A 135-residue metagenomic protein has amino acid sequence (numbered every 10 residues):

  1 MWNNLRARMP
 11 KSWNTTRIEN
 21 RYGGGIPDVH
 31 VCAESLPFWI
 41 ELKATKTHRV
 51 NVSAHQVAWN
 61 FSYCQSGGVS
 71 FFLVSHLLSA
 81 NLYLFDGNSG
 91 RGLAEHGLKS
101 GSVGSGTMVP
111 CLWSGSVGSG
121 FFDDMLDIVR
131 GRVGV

Functional and structural regions predicted by a protein language model:
M1-N20: Acidic-basic catalytic patches of nuclease active cores, encompassing PD-(D/E)XK and other metal-cofactor nuclease
W13, V31, Q65-G68: Phosphate/NTP-binding elements of NTP-utilizing enzymes
G25: Beta-rich catalytic cores
V29-V31, L36-K46: Conserved catalytic cores of phosphodiester-cleaving nucleases, focusing on short active-site segments
K46-V57: Active-site-adjacent loop/helix micro-motif of nuclease/hydrolase catalytic cores
C64-R91: Nucleic-acid nuclease catalytic cores
V103-V135: Charged phosphate-binding loop/patch that engages nucleotide di/tri-phosphates or the phosphate backbone of nucleic
